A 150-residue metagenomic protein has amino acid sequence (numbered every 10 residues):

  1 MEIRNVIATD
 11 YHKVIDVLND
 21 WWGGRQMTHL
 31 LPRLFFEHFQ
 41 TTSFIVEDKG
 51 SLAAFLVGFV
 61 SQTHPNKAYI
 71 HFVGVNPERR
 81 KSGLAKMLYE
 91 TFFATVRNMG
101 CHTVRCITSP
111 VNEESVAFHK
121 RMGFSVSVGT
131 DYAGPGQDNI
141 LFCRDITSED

Functional and structural regions predicted by a protein language model:
M1-T9, D145-D150: Conserved N-terminal entry element of GNAT/NAT acetyltransferase domains
A8-F72, N76-E78, Y89-T91, T95 (+2 more regions): Acetyl-CoA-dependent GNAT
S51, N76-E90, M99, P110-A117 (+1 more regions): Conserved glycine-rich acetyl-CoA-binding loop
V96-T108: Conserved GNAT acetyl-CoA-binding A-motif
R105-T108, K120, S125-L141: Conserved catalytic-core motifs of GNAT/GCN5-like acyltransferases
